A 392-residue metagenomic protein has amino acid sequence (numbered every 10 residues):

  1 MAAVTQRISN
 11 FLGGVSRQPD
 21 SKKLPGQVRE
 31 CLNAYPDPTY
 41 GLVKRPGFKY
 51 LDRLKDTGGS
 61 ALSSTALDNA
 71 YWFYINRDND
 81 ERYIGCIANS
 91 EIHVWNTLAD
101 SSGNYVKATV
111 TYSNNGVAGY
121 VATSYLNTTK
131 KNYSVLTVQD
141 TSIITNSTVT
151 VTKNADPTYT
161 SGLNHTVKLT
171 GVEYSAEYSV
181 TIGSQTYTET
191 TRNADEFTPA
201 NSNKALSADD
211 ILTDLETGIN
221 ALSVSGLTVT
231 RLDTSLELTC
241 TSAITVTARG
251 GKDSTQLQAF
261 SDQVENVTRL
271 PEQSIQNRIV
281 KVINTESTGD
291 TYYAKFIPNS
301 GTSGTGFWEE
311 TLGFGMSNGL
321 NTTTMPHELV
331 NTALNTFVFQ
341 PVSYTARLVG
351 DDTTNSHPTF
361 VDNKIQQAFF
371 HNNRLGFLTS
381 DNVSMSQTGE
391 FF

Functional and structural regions predicted by a protein language model:
M1-D100, R269-Q367, H371-F392: N-terminal beta-propeller domains
T65-F73, E81, A88-D140, N146 (+4 more regions): Extended, beta-strand-rich, solvent-exposed assembly scaffolds of outer structural proteins
D140-T141, R374: Generic beta-strand structural signal
I143-I144, F377: Short hydrophobic-aromatic micro-motifs
V149-V151: Short active-site loop/helix that positions an aromatic residue
D156-T158: Post-signal-peptide, soluble extracytosolic/periplasmic N-terminal scaffold domains of envelope/secretory systems
S161: Glycine-rich anion/phosphate-binding loops
